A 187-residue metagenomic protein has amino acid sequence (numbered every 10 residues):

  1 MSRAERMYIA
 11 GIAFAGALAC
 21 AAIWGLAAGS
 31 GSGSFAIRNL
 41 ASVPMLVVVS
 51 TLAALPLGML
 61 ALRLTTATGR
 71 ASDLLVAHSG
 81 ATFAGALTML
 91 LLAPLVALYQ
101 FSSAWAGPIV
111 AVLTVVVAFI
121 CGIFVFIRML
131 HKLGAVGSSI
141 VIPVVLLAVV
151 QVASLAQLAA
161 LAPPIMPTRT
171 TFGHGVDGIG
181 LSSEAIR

Functional and structural regions predicted by a protein language model:
M1-A13, G175-R187: N-terminal juxtamembrane cytosolic/stromal segments of multi-pass membrane proteins
Y8-A27: The first (N-terminal) embedded transmembrane alpha-helix
I23, A54-G58, T88, I123 (+2 more regions): Alpha-helical transmembrane segments of polytopic integral membrane proteins, especially the permease/helical cores
S34-Q100: Alpha-helical transmembrane segments with an aromatic anchor "belt"
A41-V49, V110-V117, V149: Hydrophobic alpha-helical transmembrane segments of multi-pass membrane proteins
L87-V136: A contiguous pocket-lining binding segment that forms or flanks enzyme active sites
V141-A162: Final/C-terminal transmembrane alpha-helix of multipass membrane proteins
L158-E184: Functional transmembrane-helix hotspots
